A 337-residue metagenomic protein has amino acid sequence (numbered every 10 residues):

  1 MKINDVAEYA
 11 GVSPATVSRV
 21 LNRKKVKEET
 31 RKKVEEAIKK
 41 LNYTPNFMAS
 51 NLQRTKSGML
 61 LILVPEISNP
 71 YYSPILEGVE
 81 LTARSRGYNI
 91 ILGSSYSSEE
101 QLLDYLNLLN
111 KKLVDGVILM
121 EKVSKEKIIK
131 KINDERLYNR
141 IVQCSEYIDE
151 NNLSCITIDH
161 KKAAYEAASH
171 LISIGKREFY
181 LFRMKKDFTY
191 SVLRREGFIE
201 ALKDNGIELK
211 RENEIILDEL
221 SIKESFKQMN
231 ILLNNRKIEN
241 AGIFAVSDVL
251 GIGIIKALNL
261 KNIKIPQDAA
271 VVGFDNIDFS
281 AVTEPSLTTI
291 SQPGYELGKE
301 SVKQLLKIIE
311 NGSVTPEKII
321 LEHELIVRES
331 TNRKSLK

Functional and structural regions predicted by a protein language model:
M1, K39-E77, R86, Y96-S97 (+1 more regions): N-terminal helix-turn-helix/winged-helix DNA-binding helices and compositionally similar short basic alpha-helical
M1-K56: N-terminal helix-turn-helix DNA-binding module of bacterial transcription factors
P14-T16, L52-S68, H170, E178-K185: Short beta-strand segments enriched in small/hydrophobic residues
V64-P74, L92-Q101, I156-E166, F182-Q228 (+4 more regions): Hinge/beta->alpha junction and helix N-cap segments in small-molecule ligand-binding domains
L81-K127: Central regulatory/effector-binding core of bacterial HTH transcription factors
S97, L119-E166, V249, D275-L287: Flexible loop/hinge segments that line or gate small-molecule binding clefts
Q228-K337: Flexible loop/turn connectors
